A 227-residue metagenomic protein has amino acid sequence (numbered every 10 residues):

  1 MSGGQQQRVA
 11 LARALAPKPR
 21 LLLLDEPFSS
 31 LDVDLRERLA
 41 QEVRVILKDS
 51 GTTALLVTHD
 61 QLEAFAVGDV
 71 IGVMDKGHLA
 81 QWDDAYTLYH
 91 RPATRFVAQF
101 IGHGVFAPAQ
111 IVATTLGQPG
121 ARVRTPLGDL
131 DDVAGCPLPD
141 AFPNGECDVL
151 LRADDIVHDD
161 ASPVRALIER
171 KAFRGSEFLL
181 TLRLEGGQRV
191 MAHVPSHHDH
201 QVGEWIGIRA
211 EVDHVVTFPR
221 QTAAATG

Functional and structural regions predicted by a protein language model:
M1-F96: ABC ATPase nucleotide-binding domains
K18, H78, W82, R91 (+4 more regions): Short amphipathic alpha-helical leader/targeting segments
S30, E37, Q41, G102-H103 (+2 more regions): Generic structural "secondary-structure junction" signal
T52-L55, F106, E177: Secondary-structure boundary/capping residues
D60, V73, A98-F100, V105 (+1 more regions): Short glycine- and Lys/Arg-enriched binding-loop motifs that mark or flank ligand-binding interfaces
D84-L116, G120: ABC transporter nucleotide-binding domain
G104, T114-G227: Non-catalytic connector elements of ABC transporters
